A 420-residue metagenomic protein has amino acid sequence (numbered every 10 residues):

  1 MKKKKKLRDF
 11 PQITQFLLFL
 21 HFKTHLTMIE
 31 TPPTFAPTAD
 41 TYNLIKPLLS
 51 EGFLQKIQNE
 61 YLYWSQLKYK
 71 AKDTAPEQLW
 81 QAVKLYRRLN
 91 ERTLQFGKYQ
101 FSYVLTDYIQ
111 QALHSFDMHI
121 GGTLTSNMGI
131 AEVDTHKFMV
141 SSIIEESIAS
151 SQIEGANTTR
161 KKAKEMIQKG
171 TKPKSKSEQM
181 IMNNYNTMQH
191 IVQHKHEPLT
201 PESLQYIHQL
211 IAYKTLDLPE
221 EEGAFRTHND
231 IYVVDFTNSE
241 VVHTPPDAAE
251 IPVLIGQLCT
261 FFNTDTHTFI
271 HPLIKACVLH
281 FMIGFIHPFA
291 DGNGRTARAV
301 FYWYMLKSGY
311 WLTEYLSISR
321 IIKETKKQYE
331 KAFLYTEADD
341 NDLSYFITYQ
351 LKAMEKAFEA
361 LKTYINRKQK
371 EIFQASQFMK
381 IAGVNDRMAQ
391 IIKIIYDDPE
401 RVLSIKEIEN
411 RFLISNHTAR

Functional and structural regions predicted by a protein language model:
K2-D291, R295-R420: FIC/Doc superfamily catalytic core
